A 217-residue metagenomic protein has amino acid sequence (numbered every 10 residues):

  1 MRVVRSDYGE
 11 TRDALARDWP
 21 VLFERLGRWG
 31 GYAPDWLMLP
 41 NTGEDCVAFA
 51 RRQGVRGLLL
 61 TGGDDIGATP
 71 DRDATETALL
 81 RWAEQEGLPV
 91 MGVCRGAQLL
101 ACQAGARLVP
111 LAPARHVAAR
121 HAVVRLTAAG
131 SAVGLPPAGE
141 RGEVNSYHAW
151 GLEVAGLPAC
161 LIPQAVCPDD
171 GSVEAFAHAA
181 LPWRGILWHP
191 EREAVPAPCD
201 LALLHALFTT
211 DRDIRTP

Functional and structural regions predicted by a protein language model:
M1-R95, C102-V109, A114-A138, G151-S172 (+2 more regions): N-terminal beta1-alpha1 cap of cysteine-dependent amidohydrolase-like domains
R141-G142: Beta-strand-rich solenoid/repeat architectures in extracellular/passenger domains of polysaccharide-targeting enzymes
S146-Y147: DNA-recognition element of transcription regulators
R184-W188: Active-site-proximal beta-strand elements of phosphoester/diester hydrolases
